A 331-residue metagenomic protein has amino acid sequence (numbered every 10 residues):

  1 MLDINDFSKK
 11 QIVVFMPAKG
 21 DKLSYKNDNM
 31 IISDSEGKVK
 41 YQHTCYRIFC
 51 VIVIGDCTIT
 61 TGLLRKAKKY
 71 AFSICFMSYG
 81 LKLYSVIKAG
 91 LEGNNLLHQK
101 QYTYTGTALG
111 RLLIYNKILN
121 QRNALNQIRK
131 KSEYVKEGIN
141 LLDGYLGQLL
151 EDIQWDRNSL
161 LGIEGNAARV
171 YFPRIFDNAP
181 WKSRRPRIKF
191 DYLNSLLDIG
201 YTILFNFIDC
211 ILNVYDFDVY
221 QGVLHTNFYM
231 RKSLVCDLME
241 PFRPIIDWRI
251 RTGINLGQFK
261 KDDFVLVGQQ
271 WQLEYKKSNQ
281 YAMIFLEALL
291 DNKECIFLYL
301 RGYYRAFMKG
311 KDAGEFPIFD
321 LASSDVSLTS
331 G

Functional and structural regions predicted by a protein language model:
M1-K26, S33-S35, Q42, Y84-S85 (+1 more regions): Active-site helix-to-loop segments that bind/position phosphate- or nucleotide-bearing substrates and donors across
D28-M30, G37, C57-I59: Short, glycine-/Ser/Thr-/acidic-enriched flexible segments
S33, I52-D56, M77-S78: Short His-Asn-centered micro-motif
K38-K40, G62-L64: Short secondary-structure capping/turn segments at boundaries of alpha-helices and beta-strands
H43-I59: Extracellular/luminal Protease-associated
I59, R65-A108: Phosphate- and other anionic-substrate recognition elements at nucleic-acid/protein interfaces
